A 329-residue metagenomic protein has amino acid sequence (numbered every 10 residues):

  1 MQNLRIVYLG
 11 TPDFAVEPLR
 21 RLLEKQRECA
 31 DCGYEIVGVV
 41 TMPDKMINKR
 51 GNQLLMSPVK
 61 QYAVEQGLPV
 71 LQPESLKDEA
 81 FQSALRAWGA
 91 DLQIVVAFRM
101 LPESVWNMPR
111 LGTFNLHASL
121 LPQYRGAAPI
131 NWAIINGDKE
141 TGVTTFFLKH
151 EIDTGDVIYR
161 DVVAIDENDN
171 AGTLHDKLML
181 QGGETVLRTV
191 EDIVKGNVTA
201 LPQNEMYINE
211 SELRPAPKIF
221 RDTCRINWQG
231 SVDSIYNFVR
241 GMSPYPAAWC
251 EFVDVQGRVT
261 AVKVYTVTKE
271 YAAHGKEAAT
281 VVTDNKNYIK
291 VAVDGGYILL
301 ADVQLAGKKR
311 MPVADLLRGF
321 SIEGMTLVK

Functional and structural regions predicted by a protein language model:
M1-R50: N-terminal Rossmann-like dinucleotide-binding module
N3-L4, A90-K218: Donor/substrate-binding cores of folate-linked one-carbon enzymes
G10, V39, A63, Q93 (+7 more regions): A residue-level signal for conserved active-site and pocket-lining positions in enzyme catalytic cores
P12-F14, E74-K77, A97-M100, E270: Short beta->alpha connector loops
V16, M56, D78-Q82, R99 (+1 more regions): Structural motif corresponding to alpha-helix initiation and N-cap regions
D31-G33, M46-G89: N-terminal glycine-/serine-/threonine-rich beta1-alpha1-beta2 phosphate-ribose binding loop of Rossmann-like
N209-K329: Internal anion-binding site segments
